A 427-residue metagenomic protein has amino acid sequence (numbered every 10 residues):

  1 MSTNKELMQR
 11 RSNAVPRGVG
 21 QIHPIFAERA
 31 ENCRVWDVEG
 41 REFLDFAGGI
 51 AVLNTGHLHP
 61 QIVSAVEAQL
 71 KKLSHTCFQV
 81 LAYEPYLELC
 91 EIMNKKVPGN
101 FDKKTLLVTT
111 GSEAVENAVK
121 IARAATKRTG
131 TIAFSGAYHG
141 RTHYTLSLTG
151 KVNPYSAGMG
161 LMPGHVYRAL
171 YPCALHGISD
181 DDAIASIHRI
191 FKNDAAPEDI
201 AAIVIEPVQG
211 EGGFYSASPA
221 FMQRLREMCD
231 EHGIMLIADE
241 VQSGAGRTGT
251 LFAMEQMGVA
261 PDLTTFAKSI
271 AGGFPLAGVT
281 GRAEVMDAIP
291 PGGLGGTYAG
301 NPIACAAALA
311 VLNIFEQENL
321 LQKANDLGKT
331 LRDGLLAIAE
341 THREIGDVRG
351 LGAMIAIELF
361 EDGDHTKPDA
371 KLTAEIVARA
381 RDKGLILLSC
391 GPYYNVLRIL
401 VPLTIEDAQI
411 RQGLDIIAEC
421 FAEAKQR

Functional and structural regions predicted by a protein language model:
M1-R427: Conserved N-terminal phosphate-binding loop of PLP-dependent enzymes in the Aspartate aminotransferase
